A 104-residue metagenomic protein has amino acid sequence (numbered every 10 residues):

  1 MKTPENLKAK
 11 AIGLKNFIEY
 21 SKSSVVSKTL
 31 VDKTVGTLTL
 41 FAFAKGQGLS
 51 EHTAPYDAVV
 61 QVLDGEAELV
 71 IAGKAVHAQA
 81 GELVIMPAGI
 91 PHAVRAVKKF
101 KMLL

Functional and structural regions predicted by a protein language model:
M1-V35, V70: A short, N-terminal "cap"/entry segment at the start of jelly-roll beta-barrel domains of the cupin/DSBH fold
S24, T34, T39-A54: Conserved short histidine dyad/triad with adjacent acidic residue
L40, V59, K74-V76: Short, surface-exposed secondary-structure edge patches
Y56-E68, A72: Glycine- and acidic-residue-biased ligand/ion/polar-headgroup-sensing regions
L63-D64, Q79-A80, K98: A cytosolic small-molecule/anion-sensing beta-strand core signal
G73-A88: Short acidic-glycine-tyrosine-enriched beta hairpin
A88-L104: Ligand-binding loop in jelly-roll beta-barrel domains
